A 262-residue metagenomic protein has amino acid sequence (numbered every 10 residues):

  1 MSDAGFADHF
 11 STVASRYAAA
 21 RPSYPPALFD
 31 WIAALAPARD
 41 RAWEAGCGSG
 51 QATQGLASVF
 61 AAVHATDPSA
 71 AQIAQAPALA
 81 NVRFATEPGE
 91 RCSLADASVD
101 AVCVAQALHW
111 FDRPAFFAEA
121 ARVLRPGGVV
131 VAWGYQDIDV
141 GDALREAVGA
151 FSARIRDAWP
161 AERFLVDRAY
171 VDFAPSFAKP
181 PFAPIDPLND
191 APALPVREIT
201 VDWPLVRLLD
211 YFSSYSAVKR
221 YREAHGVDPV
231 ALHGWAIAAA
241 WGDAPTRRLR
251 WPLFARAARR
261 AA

Functional and structural regions predicted by a protein language model:
F10-P22: Class I SAM-dependent methyltransferase Rossmann-like catalytic core, especially the SAM/SAH-binding loop
P22-D40: Conserved alpha-helix/loop element of class I SAM-dependent methyltransferases that forms part of the SAM/SAH-binding
W43, S49-R91: Class I SAM-dependent methyltransferase SAM/SAH-binding core
E90-A101: A short acidic, Gly/Pro-enriched loop at the edge of an enzyme's catalytic core that lines a small-molecule cofactor
D100-P114: A short SAM/SAH-binding and catalytic strip from SAM-dependent methyltransferases
A115-P126: A short glycine-rich, Lys/Arg-flanked "PGG" loop and its adjoining helix->strand segment in the class I
R125-V201: Conserved catalytic/acceptor-binding region of the Class I
V171-A262: Conserved Class I S-adenosyl-L-methionine
